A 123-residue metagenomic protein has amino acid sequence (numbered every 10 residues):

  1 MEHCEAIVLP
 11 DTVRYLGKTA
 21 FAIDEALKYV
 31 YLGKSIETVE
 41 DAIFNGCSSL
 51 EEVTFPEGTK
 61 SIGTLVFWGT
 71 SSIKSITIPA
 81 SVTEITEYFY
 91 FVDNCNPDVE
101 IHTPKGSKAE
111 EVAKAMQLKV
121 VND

Functional and structural regions predicted by a protein language model:
M1-Y15, E25-T38, S48-S61, S71-E84 (+2 more regions): Structural signature of tandem-repeat unit edges
G17-A20, E40-N45, G63-W68, F89: Consensus positions within tandem repeat domains that build extended binding/scaffold surfaces
F89-Y90, K108-Q117: Short, aromatic/basic amphipathic alpha-helical patches
